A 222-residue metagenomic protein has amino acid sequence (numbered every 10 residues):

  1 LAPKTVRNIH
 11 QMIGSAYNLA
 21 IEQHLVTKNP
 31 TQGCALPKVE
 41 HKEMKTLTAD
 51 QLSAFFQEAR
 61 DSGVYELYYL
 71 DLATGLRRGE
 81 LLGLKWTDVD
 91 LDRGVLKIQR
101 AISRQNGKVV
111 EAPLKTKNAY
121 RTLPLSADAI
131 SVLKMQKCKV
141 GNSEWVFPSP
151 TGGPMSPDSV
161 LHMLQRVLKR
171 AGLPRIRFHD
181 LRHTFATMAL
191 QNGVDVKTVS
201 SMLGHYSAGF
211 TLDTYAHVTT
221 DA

Functional and structural regions predicted by a protein language model:
P3, R7-M12, E22, V26-W86 (+6 more regions): Basic, Lys/Arg- and aromatic-enriched nucleic-acid-binding interface segment
P3, S53-Y65, T74, L123 (+2 more regions): Short, basic (Lys/Arg/His-rich) helix/loop patches that form interaction surfaces in the mid-to-C-terminal regions
G14-Y17, I21, T219: C-terminal flanking helix
Q32, K45, D50, A54-R60 (+3 more regions): DNA/chromatin major-groove-contacting recognition/catalytic segments
K38, K42, T46, I102 (+1 more regions): Catalytic-site neighborhood detector that most strongly recognizes the C-terminal catalytic loop/helix of tyrosine
D88-V95, P174-R175, V194-A216: Short, polar N-cap/turn motifs at the start of nucleic acid-interacting alpha helices
R100-N118: Short, flexible, glycine-rich and Lys/Arg-enriched loop motifs at helix boundaries that contact anionic partners
